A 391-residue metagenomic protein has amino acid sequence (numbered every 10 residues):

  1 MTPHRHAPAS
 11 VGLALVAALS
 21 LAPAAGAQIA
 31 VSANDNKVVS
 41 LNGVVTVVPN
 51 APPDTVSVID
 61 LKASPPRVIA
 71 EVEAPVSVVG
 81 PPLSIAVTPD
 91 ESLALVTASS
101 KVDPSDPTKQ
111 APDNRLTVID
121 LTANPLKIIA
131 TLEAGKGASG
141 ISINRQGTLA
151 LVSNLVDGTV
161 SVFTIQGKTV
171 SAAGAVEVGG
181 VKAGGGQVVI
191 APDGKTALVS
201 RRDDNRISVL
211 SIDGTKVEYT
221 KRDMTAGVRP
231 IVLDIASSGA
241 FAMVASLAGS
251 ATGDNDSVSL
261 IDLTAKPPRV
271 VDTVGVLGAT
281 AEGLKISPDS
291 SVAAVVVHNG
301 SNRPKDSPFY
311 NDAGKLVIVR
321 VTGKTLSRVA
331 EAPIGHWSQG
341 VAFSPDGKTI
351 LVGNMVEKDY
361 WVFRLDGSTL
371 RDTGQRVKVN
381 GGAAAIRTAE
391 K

Functional and structural regions predicted by a protein language model:
M1-L13: Bacterial N-terminal signal peptides that target proteins for export
S10-A22: Bacterial N-terminal signal peptides
P23-K391: Predominantly soluble domains enriched in secretory-pathway, periplasmic, or organellar proteins
